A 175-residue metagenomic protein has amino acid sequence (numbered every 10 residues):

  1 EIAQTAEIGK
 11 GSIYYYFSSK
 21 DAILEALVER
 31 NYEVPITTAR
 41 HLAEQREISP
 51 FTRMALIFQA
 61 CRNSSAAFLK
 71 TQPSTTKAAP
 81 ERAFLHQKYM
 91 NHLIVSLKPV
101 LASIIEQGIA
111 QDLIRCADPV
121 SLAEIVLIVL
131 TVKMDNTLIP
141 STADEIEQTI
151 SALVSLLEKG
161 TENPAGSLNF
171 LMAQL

Functional and structural regions predicted by a protein language model:
E1-A22, A26-R30: Helix-turn-helix
K20, N31, P35, I57 (+5 more regions): Hydrophobic/aromatic residues within well-ordered alpha-helical segments
A26, R30, T37-T71, A123-V126: Hydrophobic alpha-helical connector segments
L56, P99, S103-Q111, I139-L175: C-terminal peripheral helix-coil segments that are non-catalytic and often amphipathic
A66-L113: Short secondary-structure transition hinges
R115, P119-A123: Membrane-interface starts of transmembrane alpha-helices
K133-N136: Membrane-embedded alpha-helical segments of multi-pass transporters/permeases
